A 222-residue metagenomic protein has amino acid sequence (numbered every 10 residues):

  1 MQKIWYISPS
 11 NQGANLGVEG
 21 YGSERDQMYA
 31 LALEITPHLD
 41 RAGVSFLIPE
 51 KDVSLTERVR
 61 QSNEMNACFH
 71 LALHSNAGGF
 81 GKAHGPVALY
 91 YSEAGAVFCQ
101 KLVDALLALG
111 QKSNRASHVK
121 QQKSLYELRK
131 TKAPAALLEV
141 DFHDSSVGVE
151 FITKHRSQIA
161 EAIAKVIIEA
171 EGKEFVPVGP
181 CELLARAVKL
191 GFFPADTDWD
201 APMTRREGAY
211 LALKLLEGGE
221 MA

Functional and structural regions predicted by a protein language model:
M1-V59, M65, L190-F192: Active-site histidine-acidic residue metal-binding/catalytic motifs, centered on HxH/HExxH-like signatures
Q2-K3, L47, R58-A72, G79-G81 (+2 more regions): N-terminal catalytic cores of peptidoglycan-degrading enzymes
K3-G17, M65, H70-G79, H118-F175: Active-site-adjacent mobile loop/cap segments within catalytic or ligand-binding domains
Q12-E24, A77-A105: A short, glycine/acidic-enriched catalytic loop
D26-D40, G95-Q111, G148-F175: Long, well-ordered alpha-helical scaffolding segments within enzyme catalytic domains, especially pronounced
I35, L39, G43, N66 (+8 more regions): Sec/Tat-exported extracytoplasmic proteins
S45-D52, S113-K120, F175: Surface-exposed patches in mature extracellular/periplasmic domains of secreted proteins
V176-A222: Short, solvent-exposed alpha-helical surface patches in non-cytosolic proteins
